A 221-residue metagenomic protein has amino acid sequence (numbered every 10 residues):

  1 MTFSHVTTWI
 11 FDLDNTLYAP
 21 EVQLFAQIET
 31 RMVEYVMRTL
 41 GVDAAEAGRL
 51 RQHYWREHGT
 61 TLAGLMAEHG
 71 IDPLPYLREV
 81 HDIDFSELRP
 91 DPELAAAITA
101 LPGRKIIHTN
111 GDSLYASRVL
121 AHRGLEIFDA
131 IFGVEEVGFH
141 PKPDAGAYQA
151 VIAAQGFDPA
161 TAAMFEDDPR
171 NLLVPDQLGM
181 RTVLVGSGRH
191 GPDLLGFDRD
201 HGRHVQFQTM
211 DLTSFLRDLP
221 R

Functional and structural regions predicted by a protein language model:
M1-V6, A95, T99, D112-R221: Asp-based, Mg2+/Mn2+-dependent phosphohydrolase catalytic module
F3-F11, T16-A95, L114: N-terminal helical cap/lid subdomain that shapes the substrate entry/recognition surface in HAD-like hydrolases
N15, I107-G111, E166: Conserved residues at beta->alpha junctions
L17-A19, E46-R49, V80-I83, P102 (+3 more regions): A short, structure-level motif marking secondary-structure boundaries and short turns
V42, I71, G103, F157 (+1 more regions): Short glycine/serine/threonine/alanine-rich loop segments
P90-P92, A100-K105: Non-catalytic interaction surface on structured domains
